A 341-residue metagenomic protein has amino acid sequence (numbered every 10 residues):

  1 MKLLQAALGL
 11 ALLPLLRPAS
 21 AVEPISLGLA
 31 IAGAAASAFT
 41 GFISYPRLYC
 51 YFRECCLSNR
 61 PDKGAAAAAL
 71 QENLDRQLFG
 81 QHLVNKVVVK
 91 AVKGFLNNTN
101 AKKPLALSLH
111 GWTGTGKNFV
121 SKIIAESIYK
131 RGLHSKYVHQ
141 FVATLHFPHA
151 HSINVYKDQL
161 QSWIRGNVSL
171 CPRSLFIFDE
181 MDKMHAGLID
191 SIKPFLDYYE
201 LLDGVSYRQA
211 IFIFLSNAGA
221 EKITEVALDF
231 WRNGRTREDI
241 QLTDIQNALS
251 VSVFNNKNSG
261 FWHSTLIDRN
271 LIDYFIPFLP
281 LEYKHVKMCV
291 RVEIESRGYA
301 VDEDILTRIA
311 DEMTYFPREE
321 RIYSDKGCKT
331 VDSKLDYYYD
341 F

Functional and structural regions predicted by a protein language model:
K2-A68: Extended, charged/polar low-complexity intrinsically disordered regions
K2-Q5, L16-A38, K122-E126, P277-F341: C-terminal alpha-helical "lid" subdomain
A65-L105: Pre-Walker A (pre-P-loop) alpha-helix and adjacent loop at the N terminus of AAA/AAA+ ATPase modules, a conserved
K103-H139: Walker A/P-loop
S135-C171: Short glycine-rich substrate-engagement loop in P-loop NTPases that contacts/grips substrate
R165-G166, A186-I213, N217-E221, V226-I240: Conserved catalytic/switch belt of AAA+ P-loop NTPases
D179-M181: Walker B catalytic acidic pair
S206, S216-A218, V226, R232-L266 (+1 more regions): Conserved AAA+ ATPase "SRH/arginine-finger" region at the nucleotide-binding site
